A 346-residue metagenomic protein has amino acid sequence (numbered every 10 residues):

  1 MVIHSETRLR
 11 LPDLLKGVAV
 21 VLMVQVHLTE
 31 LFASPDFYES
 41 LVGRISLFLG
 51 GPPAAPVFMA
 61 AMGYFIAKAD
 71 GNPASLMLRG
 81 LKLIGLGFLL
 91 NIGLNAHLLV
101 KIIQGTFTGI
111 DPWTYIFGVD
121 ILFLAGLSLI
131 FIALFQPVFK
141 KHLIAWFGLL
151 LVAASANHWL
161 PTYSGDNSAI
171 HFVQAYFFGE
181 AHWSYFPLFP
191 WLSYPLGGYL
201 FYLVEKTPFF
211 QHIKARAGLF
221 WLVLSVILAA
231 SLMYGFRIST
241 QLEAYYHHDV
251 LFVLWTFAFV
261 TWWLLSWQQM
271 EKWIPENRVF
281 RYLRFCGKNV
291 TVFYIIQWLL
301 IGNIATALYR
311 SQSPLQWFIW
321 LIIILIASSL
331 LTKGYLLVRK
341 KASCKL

Functional and structural regions predicted by a protein language model:
M1-L346: Alpha-helical transmembrane segments and their immediate juxtamembrane cytosolic regions
